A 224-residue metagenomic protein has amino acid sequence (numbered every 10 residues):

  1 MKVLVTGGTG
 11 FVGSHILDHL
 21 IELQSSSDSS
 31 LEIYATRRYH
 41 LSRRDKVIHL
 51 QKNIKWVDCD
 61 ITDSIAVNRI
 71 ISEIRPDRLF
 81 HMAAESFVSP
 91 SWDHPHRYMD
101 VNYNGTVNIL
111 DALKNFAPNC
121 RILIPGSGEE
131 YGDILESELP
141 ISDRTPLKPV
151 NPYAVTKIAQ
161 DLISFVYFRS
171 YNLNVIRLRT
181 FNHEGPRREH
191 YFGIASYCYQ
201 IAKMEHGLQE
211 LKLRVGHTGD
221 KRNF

Functional and structural regions predicted by a protein language model:
M1-H183: N-terminal Rossmann-like NAD(P)+-binding domain of SDR-like oxidoreductases, especially those catalyzing
I134-P140, L162-F224: NAD(P)-dependent short-chain dehydrogenase/reductase
